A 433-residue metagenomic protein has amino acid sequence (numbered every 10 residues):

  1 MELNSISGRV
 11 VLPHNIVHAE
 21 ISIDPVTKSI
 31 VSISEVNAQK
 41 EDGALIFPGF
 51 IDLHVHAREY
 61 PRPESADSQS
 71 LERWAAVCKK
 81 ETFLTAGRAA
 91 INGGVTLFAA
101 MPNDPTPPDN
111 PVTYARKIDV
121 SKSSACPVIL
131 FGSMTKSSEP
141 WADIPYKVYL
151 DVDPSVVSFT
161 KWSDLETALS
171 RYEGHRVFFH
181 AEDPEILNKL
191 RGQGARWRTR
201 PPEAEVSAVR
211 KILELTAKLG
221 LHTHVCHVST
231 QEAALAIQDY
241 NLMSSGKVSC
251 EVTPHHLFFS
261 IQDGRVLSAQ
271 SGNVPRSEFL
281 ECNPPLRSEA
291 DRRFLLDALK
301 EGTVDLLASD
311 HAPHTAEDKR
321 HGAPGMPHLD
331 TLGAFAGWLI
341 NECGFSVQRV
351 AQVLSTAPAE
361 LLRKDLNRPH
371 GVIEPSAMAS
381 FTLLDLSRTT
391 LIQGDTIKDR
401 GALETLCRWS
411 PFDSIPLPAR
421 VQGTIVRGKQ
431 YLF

Functional and structural regions predicted by a protein language model:
M1-N37, K429: N-terminal metal-binding scaffold of metallo-dependent hydrolase/deaminase domains
E2-S7, S32-A100: Replace "His-x-His-based motif
G8, K28, G43, H54 (+14 more regions): Divalent metal-coordination and catalytic microenvironments
G87-D183: Divalent-metal coordination cores built from histidine and acidic residues
S138-L307: Histidine/acidic residue-rich metal-binding segments in metalloenzymes
A195-T199, E203-G220, K300-E301, D305-L307 (+1 more regions): His/Asp/Glu-enriched, well-ordered alpha-helical/loop segment that forms or immediately abuts the divalent-metal
L280, D318-G322, L406-P411: Short beta-alpha connecting loops at secondary-structure transitions that line or flank enzyme active sites
P375-F433: C-terminal cap of metal-dependent C-N hydrolases
